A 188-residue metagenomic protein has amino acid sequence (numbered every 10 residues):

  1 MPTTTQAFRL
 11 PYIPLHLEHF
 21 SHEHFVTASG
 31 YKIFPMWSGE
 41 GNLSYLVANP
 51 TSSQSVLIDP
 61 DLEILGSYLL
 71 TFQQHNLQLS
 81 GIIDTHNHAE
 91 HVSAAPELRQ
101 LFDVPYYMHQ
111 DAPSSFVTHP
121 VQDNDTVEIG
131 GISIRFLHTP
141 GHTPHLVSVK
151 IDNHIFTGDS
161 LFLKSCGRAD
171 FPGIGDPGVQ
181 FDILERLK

Functional and structural regions predicted by a protein language model:
M1-E23, S29, D182-L187: Accessory terminal helices/loops
F8-R9, F20, S52-S55, L79-G81 (+2 more regions): A short, structure-level motif marking secondary-structure boundaries and short turns
F8-R9, K32, V117, D123 (+1 more regions): Glycine-rich, flexible loop/turn motifs
H19-L77, S148-G158, K164: Conserved beta-strand hairpin/beta-sheet module of binuclear metal-dependent hydrolase folds, prominently
E40, S52, L62-H138: Active-site HxH/HxHxD metal-binding segment of metal-dependent hydrolases
L46, T126-I151, I155-F156: Core dinuclear metal-dependent hydrolase active-site scaffold
V47, D59, H86, L98 (+4 more regions): Divalent metal-coordination and catalytic microenvironments
S53, T143-K188: Metallo-beta-lactamase
